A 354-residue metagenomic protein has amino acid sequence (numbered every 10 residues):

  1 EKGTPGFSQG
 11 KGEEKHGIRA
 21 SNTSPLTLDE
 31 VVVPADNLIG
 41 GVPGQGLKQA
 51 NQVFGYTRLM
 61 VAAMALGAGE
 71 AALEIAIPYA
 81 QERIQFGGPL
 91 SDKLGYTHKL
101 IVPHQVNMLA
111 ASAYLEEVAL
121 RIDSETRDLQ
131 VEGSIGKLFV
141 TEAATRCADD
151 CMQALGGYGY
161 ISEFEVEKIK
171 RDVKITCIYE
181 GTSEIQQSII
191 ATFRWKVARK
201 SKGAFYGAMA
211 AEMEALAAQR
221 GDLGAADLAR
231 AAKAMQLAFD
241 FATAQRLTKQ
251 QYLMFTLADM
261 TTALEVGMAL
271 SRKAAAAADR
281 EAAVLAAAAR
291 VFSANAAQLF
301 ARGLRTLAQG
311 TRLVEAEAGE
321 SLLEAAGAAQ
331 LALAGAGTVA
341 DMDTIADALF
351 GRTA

Functional and structural regions predicted by a protein language model:
E1, D29, A62-M64, K93 (+8 more regions): Generic beta-strand/beta-sheet core signal
E1-L66, E70, Q85, S162 (+3 more regions): FAD-binding core of flavoproteins
I18, S124-E214, R280, V284-A354: Alpha-helix capping/hinge segments and adjacent helical runs
I39-M60, L73-V106, E116-G133, G159-E163 (+4 more regions): Glycine-rich cofactor-pocket loops
G67, V102, V106-L109, L138-T145 (+7 more regions): Generic structural signal for well-ordered, non-transmembrane alpha-helical segments in soluble/cytosolic regions
P78, A113-E116, T145-Q153, D240 (+4 more regions): Charged/polar positions within long, soluble alpha-helices
